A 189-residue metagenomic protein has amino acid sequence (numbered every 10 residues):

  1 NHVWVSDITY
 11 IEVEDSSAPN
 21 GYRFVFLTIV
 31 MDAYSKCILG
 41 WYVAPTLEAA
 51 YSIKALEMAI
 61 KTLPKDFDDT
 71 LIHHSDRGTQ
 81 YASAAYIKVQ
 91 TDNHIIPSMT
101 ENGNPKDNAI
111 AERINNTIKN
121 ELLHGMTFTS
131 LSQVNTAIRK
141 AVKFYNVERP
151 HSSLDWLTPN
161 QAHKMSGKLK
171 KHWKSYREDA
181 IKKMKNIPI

Functional and structural regions predicted by a protein language model:
N1-I29, K54, M58, T62-L63 (+2 more regions): Mobile-element integrase/transposase regions, centering on the N-terminal DNA-binding/Zn-coordinating module
I8, A33, R77, V147: Residues immediately flanking
D32-A33, V43-A50: A short acidic/small-residue loop/turn micro-motif
S35-I38: Hydrophobic "anchor" residues
D66-S83, E101, P105, D155-N160: Acidic/histidine-rich, metal-coordinating catalytic segments
H73-R77, T91-I110, M126-L131: RNase H-like polynucleotidyl transferase catalytic core
T91-I95, T117-I189: C-terminal domain-tail junction helix/linker
